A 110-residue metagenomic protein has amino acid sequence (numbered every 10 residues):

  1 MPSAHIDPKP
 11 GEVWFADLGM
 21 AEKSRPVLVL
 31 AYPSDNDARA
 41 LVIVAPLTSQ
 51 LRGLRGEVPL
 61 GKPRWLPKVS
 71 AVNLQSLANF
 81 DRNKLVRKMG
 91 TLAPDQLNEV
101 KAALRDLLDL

Functional and structural regions predicted by a protein language model:
M1-L110: Conserved functional hotspots at enzyme active or ligand-binding sites that engage polyanionic ligands
